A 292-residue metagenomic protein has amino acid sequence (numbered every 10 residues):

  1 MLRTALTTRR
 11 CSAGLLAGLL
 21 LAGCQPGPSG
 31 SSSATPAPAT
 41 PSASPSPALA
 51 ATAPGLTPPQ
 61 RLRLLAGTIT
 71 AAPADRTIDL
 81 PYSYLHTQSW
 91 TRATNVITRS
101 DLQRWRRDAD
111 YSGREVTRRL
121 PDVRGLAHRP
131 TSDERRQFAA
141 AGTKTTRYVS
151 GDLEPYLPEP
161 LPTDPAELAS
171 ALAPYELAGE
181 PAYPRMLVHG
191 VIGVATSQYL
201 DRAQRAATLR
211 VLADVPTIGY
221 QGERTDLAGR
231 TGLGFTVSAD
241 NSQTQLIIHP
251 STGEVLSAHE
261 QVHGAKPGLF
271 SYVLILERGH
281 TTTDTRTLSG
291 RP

Functional and structural regions predicted by a protein language model:
M1-L16: N-terminal export and membrane-targeting signals
L20-G23: C-terminal motif of bacterial Sec signal peptides marking the signal peptidase cleavage site
Q25-P292: Intrinsically disordered, low-complexity prosegments and terminal tails associated with secretory/extracytoplasmic
